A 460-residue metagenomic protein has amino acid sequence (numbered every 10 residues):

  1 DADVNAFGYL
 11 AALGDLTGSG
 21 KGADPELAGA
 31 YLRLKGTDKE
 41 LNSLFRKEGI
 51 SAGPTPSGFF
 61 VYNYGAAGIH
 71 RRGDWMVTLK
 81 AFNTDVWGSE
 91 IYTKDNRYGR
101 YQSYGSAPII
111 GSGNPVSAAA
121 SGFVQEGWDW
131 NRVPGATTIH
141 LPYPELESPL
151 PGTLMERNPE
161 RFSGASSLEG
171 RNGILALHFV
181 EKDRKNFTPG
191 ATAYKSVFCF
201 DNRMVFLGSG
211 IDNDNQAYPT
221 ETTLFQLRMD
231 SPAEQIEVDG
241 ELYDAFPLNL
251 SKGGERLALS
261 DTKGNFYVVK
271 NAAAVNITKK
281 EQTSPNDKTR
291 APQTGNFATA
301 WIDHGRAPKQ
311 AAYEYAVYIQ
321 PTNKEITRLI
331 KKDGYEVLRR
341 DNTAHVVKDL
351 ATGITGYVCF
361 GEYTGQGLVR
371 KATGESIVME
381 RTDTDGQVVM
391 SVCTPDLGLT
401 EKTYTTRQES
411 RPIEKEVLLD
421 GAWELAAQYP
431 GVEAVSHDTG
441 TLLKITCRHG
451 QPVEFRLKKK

Functional and structural regions predicted by a protein language model:
D1-V389, C393-A422, A426, V435-H437 (+1 more regions): Extended polysaccharide-engagement surfaces of secreted carbohydrate-active enzymes
L442-I445: Intrinsically disordered, low-complexity Pro/Gly/Ser/Thr-rich segments with frequent PxxP/GP/PP motifs and embedded
P452-K460: Surface-exposed interaction regions enriched in Ser/Thr/Asp/Glu that occur as long low-complexity tracts or repetitive
